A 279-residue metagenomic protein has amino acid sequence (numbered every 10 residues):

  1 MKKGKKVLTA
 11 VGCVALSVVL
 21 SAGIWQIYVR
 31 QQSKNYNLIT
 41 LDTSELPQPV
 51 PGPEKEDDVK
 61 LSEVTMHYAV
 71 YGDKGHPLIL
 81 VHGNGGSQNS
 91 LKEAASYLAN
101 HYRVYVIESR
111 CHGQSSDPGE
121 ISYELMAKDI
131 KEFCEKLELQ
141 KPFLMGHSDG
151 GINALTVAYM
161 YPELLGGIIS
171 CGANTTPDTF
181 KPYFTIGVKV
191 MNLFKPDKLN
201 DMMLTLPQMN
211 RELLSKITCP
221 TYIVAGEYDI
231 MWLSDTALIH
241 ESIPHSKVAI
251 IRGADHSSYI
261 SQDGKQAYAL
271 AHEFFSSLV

Functional and structural regions predicted by a protein language model:
S17-D57: An N-terminal hydrophobic leader/cap segment in hydrolases
V64, A69-Q114: Conserved HGGG/HGGXW glycine-rich cap/lid loop of the alpha/beta-hydrolase fold
S109-M145: Active-site loop/oxyanion-hole signature of alpha/beta-hydrolase fold enzymes
Q140-P177: Conserved hydrolase catalytic core segment
K198-L213: Active-site nucleophile elbow and catalytic-triad environment of alpha/beta-hydrolase enzymes
I217, I223-A225: Short beta-strand/loop motif that positions the catalytic acidic residue of the alpha/beta-hydrolase fold
I230-D235: Conserved alpha/beta-hydrolase "acid-adjacent" motif
G253-V279: Catalytic active-site module of serine/aspartate enzymes centered on a nucleophile-bearing elbow/loop
